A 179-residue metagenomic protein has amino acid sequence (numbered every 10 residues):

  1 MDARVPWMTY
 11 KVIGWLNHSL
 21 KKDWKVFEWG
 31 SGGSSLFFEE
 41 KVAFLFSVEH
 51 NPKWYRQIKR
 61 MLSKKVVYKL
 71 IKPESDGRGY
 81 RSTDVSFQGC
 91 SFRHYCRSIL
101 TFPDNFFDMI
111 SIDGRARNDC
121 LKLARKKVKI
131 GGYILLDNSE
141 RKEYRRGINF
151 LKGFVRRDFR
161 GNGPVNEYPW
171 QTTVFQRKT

Functional and structural regions predicted by a protein language model:
M1-Y10: Conserved SAM-binding loop and adjacent beta-strand
Y10-R78: SAM cofactor-binding core of SAM-dependent methyltransferases, primarily the Rossmann-like beta-alpha-beta module
K11-W15, S31-S34, H94-L100, D119-L123 (+1 more regions): A generic local structural motif
W15-K22, T101-D104, K126-K127: Glycine-rich helix-loop-beta junction characteristic of Rossmann-like nucleotide cofactor-binding loops
V26, S47, S111, L135-L136: Generic enzyme active-site microenvironment
W29, H50, G114, N138-S139: Generic detector of well-ordered alpha-helical packing
K69-L123: Internal catalytic-core helix/loop-beta-alpha segment that presents or stabilizes conserved functional determinants
I99-F102, M109, R115-T179: C-terminal substrate-binding/active-site "lid" region of AdoMet-derived donor-dependent transferases
